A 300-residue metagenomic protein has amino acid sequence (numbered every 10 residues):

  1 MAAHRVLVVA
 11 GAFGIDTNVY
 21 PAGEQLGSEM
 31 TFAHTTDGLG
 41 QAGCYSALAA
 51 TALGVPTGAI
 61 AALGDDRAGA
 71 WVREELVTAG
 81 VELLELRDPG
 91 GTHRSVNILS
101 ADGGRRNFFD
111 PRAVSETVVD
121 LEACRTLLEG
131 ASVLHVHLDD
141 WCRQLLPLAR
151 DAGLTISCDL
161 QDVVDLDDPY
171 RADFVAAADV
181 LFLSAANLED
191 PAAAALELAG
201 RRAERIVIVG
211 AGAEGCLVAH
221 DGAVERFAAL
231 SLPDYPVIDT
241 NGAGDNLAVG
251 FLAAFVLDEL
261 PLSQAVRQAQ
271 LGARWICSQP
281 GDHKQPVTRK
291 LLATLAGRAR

Functional and structural regions predicted by a protein language model:
M1-F13, E75-R87, L99-R226, L260 (+2 more regions): Ribokinase/PfkB-type carbohydrate-kinase core domain
M1-I60, A70-W71: Glycine-rich phosphate/adenosyl-contacting loop at the front of the ribokinase-like
E24-H34, V77, V224-D234: Glycine/charged-rich beta-loop-alpha catalytic/anionic-binding loops adjacent to active sites
A52, R205-I206, L232-R300: Conserved post-catalytic alpha-helical subdomain immediately downstream of the catalytic base and nucleotide-binding
G90-H93: Short acidic/glycine-enriched loop/turn segments that link adjacent beta-strands
